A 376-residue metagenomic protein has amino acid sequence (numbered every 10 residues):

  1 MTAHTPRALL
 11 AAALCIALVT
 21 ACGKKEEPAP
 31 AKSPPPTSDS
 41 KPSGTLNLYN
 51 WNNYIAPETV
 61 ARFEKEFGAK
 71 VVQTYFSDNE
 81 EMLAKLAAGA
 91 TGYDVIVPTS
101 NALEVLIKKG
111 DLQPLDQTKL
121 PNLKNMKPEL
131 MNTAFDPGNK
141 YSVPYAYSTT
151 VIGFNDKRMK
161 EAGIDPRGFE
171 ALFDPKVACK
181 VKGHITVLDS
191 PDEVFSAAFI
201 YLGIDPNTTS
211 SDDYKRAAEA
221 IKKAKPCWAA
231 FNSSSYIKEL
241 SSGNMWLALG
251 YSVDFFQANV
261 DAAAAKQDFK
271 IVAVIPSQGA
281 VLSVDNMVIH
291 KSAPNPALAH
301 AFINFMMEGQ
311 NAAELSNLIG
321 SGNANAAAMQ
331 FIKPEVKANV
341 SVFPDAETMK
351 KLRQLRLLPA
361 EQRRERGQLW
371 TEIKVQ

Functional and structural regions predicted by a protein language model:
L18-A21: C-terminal motif of bacterial Sec signal peptides marking the signal peptidase cleavage site
G23-K25, P30-L106: Early extracytoplasmic/lumenal segment of secretory-pathway proteins
N50, G92, V97-S242, A258: Extracytoplasmic ligand-binding site segments that recognize negatively charged/polar headgroups
A102-V105, L247-D268: A ligand-binding cleft/hinge motif common to bilobed small-molecule-binding domains
N125, Y214-K222, A229, Q267-K291: Periplasmic-binding protein-like
G153-R158, Y201-G203, S283-N295, E314: A bilobed periplasmic-binding-protein/Venus flytrap-type ligand-binding module shared by bacterial periplasmic
K238, A346-Q376: Conserved C-terminal helix/tail region of periplasmic/extracytoplasmic solute-binding proteins
H290-K351: Mature extracytoplasmic/periplasmic domains
